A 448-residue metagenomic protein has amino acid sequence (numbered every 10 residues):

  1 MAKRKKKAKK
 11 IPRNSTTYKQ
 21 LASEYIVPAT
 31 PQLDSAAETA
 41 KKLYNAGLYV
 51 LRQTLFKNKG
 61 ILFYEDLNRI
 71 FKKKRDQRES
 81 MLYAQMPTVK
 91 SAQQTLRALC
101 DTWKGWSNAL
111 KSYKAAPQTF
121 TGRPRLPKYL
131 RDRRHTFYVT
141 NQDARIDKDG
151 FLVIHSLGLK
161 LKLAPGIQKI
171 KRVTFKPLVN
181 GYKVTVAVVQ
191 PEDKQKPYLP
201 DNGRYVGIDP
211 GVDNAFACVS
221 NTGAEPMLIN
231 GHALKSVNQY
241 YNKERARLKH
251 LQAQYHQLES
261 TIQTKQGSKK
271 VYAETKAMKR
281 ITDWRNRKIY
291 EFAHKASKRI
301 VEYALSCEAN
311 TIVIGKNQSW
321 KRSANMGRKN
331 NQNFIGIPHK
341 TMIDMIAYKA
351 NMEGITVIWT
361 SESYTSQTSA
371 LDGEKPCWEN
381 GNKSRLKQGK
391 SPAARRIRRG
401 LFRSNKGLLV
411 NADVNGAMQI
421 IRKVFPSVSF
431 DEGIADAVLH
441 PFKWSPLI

Functional and structural regions predicted by a protein language model:
A2-Q94: Gly/serine-rich nucleotide phosphate-binding loop at the start of the catalytic core of nucleotide/ADP-ribose-handling
R4-K9, T16, P31, N180-I448: Positively charged, helix-rich recognition surfaces that bind polyanionic ligands
Y18-V27, L159-L163, M227-I229, G373: Generic detection of short hydrophobic beta-strand segments and adjacent strand-loop junctions
Q20-A22, R172, Y205: Well-ordered beta-strand positions in beta-sheet-rich domains
A37, K41-Y44, L96, C100 (+2 more regions): Hydrophobic face of alpha-helices
Y44-L51, L55, W103-L110, N214 (+2 more regions): A generic secondary-structure signal for well-formed alpha-helical elements
G47, T95-T102, W106, A412-V424: Stable alpha-helical structural segments in soluble proteins, enriched in small hydrophobic residues
E65-L178, Q332, G336: Acidic carboxylate diad motif detector
